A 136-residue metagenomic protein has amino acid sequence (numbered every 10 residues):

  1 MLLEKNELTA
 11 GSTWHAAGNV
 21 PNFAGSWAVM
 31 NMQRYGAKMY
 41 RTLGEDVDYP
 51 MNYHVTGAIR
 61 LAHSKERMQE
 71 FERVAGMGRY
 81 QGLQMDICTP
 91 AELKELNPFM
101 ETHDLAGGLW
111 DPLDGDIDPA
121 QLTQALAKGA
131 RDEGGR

Functional and structural regions predicted by a protein language model:
M1-A16: Glycine-rich FAD pyrophosphate-binding loop
M1-L2, L93, L109, A130: Hydrophobic packing within well-folded, soluble alpha/beta domains
N6-L8, L93, L126: Short beta-to-alpha linker loops that shape the active-site pocket of alpha/beta-hydrolase fold enzymes
T9, K94-T102: FAD-binding beta-loop-beta segment adjacent to the flavin cofactor pocket
A10-T13, S64, F71, P119: Alpha-helix N-cap/helix-start motif
S12-W14, M51-Y53, T102-H103: Short, flexible turn/loop "capping" segments at secondary-structure junctions
G18-L96: Dinucleotide-binding Rossmann-like beta1-alpha1 core, especially the glycine-rich loop that anchors the ADP
L109-R136: Helical element adjacent to the flavin cofactor pocket in flavoenzyme catalytic cores
